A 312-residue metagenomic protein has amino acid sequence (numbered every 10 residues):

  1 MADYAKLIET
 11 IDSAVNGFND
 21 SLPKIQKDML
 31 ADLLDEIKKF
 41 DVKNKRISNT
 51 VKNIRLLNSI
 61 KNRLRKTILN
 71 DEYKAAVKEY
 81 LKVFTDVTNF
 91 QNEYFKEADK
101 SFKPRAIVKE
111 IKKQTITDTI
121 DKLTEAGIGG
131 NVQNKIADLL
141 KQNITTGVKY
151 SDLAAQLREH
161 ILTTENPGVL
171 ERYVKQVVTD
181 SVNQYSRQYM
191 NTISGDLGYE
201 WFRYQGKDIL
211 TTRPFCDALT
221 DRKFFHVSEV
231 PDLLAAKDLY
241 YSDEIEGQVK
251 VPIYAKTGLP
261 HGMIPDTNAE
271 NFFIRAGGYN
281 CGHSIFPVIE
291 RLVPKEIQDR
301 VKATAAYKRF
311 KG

Functional and structural regions predicted by a protein language model:
M1-G168, P265-F273, F286-G312: N-terminal leader/targeting and assembly helices and adjacent pre-domain segments
G168-V293: Acidic, glycine-rich two-metal-ion catalytic cores of nucleic acid-processing enzymes
